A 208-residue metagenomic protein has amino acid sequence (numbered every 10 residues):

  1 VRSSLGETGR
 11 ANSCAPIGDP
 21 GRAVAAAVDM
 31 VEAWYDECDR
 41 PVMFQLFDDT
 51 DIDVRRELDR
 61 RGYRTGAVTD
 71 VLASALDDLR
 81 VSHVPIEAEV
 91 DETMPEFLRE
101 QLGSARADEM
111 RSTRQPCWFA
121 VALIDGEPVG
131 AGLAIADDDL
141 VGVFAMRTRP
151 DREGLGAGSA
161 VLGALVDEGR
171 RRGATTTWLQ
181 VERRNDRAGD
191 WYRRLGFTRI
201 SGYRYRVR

Functional and structural regions predicted by a protein language model:
C14-R22, M146-E153, E182: A short, internal acetyl-CoA/4′-phosphopantetheine-binding micro-motif in the GNAT/acyltransferase core
A15, T69-V71, L76-R114, V121 (+1 more regions): Short amphipathic alpha-helix that is part of the acyltransferase structural core
P20-E92, R206-R208: Acyl-donor-binding surface of acyltransferase catalytic domains
V24-E32, T148-P150, G154-D167, R171 (+2 more regions): Conserved acetyl-CoA-binding loop-helix of GNAT-fold acetyltransferases
C38-F47, G169-Q180: Conserved GNAT acetyl-CoA-binding A-motif
Q45-I52, P150, L179-G189, Y205-R208: Conserved beta-strand-loop-alpha-helix junction that forms the acyl-donor binding cleft
L58, Y192, F197: Conserved active-site tyrosine of GNAT-family acetyltransferases
E109-R149: A conserved beta-strand-loop-helix scaffold within acyl/acetyltransferase catalytic domains
